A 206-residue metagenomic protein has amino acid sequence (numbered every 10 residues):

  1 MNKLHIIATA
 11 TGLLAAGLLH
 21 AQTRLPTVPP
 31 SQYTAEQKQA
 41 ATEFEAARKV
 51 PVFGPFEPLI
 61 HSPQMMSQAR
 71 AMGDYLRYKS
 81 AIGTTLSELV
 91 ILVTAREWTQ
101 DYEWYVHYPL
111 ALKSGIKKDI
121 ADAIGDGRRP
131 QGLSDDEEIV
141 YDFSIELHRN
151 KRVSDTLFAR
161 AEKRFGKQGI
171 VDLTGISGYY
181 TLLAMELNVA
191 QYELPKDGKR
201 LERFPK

Functional and structural regions predicted by a protein language model:
M1-A8: Bacterial N-terminal signal peptides that target proteins for export
H20-K206: Hydrophobic alpha-helical segments
